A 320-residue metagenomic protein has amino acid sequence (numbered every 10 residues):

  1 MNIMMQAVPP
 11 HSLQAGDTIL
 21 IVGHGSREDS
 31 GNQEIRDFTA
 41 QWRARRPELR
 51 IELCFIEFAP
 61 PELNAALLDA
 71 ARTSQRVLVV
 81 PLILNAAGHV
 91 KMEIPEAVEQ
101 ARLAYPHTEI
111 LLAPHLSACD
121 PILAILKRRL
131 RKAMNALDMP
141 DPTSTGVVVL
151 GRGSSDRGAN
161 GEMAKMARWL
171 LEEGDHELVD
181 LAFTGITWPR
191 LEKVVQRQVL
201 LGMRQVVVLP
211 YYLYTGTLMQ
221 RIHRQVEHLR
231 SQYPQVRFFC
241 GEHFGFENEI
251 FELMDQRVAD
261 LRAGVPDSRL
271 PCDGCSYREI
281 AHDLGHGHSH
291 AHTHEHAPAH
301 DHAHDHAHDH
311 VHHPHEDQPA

Functional and structural regions predicted by a protein language model:
M1-A320: Active-site-proximal alpha-helix that buttresses catalytic centers in soluble enzyme cores
